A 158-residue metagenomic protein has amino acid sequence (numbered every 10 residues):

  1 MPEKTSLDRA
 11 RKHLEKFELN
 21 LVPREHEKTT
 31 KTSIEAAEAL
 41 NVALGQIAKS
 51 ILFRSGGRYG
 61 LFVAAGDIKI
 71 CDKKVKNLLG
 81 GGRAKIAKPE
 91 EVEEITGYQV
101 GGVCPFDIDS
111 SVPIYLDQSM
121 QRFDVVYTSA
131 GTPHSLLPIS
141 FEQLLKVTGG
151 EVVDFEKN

Functional and structural regions predicted by a protein language model:
M1-N158: Extended, low-hydrophobicity, polar/charged segments
